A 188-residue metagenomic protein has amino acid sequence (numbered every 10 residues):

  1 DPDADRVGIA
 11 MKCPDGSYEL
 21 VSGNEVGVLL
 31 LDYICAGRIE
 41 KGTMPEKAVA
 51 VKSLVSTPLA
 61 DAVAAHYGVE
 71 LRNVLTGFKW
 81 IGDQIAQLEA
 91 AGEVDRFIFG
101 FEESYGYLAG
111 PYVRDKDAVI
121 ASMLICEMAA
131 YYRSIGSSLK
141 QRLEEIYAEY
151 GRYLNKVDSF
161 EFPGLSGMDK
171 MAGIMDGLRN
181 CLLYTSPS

Functional and structural regions predicted by a protein language model:
D1-P2, S53: Acidic beta-strand-to-loop metal/phosphate-binding motif
P2-I9, C13-V21, E25-D32: Acidic, glycine-rich loop-and-beta core segments that form the ion-binding/anion-interacting portion of active sites
I9-M11, G16-E19, G37, K41-S186: Phosphate-binding and adjacent anionic-ligand microenvironments
